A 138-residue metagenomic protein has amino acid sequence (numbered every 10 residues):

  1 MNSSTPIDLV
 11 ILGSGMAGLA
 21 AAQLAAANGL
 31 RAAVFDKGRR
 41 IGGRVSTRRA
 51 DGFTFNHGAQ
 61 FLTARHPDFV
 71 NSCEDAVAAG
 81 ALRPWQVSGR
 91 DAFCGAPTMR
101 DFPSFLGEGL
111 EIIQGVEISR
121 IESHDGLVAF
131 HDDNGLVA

Functional and structural regions predicted by a protein language model:
N2-A17: Beta1/beta-strand and adjacent pyrophosphate-binding region of the FAD-binding site in flavoprotein oxidoreductases
T5-I7, D132-A138: Core beta-strand elements of the Rossmann-like FAD/NAD(P) dinucleotide-binding domain in flavoenzyme oxidoreductases
V10, A26-A50: Glycine-rich FAD pyrophosphate-binding loop
A20-L30, L106-L110: A short, Lys/Arg-enriched amphipathic alpha-helix followed by its capping loop at the start of a domain
L24-A27, S46-P84: N-terminal FAD cofactor-binding segment of flavoenzymes
F61-R65, L82-G107: Short beta-strand to alpha-helix junction loop
S88-G89, P103, Q114-I118, G135: Membrane-proximal envelope and lipid/glycan-remodeling enzymes
Q114-V128: A conserved short coil-to-beta-strand element within the FAD-binding core of flavoproteins
